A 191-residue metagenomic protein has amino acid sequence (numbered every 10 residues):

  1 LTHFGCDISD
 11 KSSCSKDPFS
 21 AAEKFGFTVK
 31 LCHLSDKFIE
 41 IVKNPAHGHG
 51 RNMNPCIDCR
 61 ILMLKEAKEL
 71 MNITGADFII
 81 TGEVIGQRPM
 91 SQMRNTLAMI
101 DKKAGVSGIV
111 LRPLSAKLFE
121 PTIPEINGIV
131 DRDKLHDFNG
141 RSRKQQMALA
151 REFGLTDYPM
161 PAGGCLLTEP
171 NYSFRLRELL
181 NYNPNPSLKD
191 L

Functional and structural regions predicted by a protein language model:
L1-F153: ATP-dependent adenylation/nucleotidyltransferase module used to activate substrates
N139-L191: Anionic-ligand-binding alpha/beta catalytic cores of soluble enzymes and soluble regulatory domains that recognize
